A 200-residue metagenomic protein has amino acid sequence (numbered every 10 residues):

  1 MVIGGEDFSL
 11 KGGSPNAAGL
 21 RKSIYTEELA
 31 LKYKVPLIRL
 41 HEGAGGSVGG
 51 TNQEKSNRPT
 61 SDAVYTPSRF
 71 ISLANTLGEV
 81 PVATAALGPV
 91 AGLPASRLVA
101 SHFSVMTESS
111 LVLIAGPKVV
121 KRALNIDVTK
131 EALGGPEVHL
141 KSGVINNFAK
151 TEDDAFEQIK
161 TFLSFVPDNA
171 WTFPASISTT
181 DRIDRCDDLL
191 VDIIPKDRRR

Functional and structural regions predicted by a protein language model:
M1, D7-G12, K150-R200: Intrinsically disordered, low-complexity segments enriched in small/flexible residues
M1-D7, K22-Q53: A structural preference for short, pocket-lining loop segments at secondary-structure junctions
P15-N16: Conserved N-lobe beta3->alphaC-helix segment of eukaryotic protein kinase catalytic domains
V35, H41-W171: Conserved catalytic cores of soluble enzyme domains, especially glycine-rich substrate-binding beta-alpha loops
